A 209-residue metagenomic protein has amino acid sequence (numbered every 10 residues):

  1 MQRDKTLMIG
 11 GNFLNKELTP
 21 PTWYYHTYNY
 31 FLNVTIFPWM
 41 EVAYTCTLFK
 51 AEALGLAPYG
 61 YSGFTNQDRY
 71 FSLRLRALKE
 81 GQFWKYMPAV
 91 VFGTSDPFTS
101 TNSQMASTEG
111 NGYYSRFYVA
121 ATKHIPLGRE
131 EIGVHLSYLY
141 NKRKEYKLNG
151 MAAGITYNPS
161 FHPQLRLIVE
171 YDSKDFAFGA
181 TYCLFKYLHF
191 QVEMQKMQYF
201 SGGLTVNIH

Functional and structural regions predicted by a protein language model:
M1-F117, T122-E130, L139-Y140, P159-L165 (+3 more regions): Transmembrane beta-barrel domains of Gram-negative outer membranes and organellar outer membranes
I125-L127, Y171-S173, M197: A generic beta-sheet turn/junction motif
R143: Active-site rim beta-loop-alpha module in soluble metabolic enzymes
K147, N158, E170-D172, T181-C183 (+1 more regions): Low-complexity, polar/charged sequence tracts that form flexible coils or short amphipathic helices and often embed
G150-T156, D175: A C-terminal functional module that forms or caps the active site or interfaces directly with catalytic machinery
E193-F200: Short, acidic/turn-prone active-site loops that include or flank metal/cofactor- and phosphate-binding residues
S201-H209: Flexible, glycine-rich linker and terminal segments associated with outer-membrane beta-barrel/transport systems
